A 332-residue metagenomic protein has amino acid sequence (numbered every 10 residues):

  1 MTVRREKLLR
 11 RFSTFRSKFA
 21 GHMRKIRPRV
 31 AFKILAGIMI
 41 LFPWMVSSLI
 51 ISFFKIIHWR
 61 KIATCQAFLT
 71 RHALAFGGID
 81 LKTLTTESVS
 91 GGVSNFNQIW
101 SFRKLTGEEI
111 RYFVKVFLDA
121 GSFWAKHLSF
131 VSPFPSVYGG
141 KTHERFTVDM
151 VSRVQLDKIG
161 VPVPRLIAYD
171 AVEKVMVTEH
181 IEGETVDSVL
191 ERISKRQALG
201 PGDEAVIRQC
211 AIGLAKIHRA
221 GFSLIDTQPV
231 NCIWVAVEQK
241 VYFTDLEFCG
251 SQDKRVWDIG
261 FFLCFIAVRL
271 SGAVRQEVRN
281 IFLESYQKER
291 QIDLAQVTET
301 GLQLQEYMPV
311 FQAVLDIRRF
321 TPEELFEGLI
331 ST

Functional and structural regions predicted by a protein language model:
R24-S90: Juxta-kinase regulatory segment immediately upstream of eukaryotic protein kinase catalytic domains
Q98-R145: ATP-binding glycine-rich loop module of kinase domains
T142-R145, P164-D203: Conserved structural core of kinase catalytic domains
E144, V151-V161: Structural motif at the C-terminus of the N-lobe alphaC helix and the adjacent alphaC-beta4 loop of the Hanks-type
L156, L214-I217: Conserved hydrophobic alpha-helix
R219-P229: Catalytic-loop of the protein kinase fold
V230-F261: Catalytic activation segment of kinase domains across protein kinase-like and atypical kinase folds
D258-R290, P309-D316: Active-site activation/catalytic loop segments of kinase-like enzymes and analogous catalytic loops in related
